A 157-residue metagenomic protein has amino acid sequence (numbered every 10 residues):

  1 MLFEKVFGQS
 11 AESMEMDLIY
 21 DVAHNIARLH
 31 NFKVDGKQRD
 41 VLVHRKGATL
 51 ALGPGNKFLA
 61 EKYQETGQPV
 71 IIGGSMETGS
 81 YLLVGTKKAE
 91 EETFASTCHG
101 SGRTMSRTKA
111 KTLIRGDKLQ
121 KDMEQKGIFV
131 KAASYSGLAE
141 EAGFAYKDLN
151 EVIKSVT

Functional and structural regions predicted by a protein language model:
M1-T157: Domain-length cofactor-binding catalytic modules of enzymes
